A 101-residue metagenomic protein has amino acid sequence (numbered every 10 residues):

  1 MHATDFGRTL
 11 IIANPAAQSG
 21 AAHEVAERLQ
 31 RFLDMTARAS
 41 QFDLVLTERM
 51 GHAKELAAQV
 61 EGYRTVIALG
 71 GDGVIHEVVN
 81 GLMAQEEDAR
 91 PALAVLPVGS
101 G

Functional and structural regions predicted by a protein language model:
H2-G101: Small-residue-rich beta-alpha loop regions that form the catalytic core of phosphotransfer and lipid-active enzymes
